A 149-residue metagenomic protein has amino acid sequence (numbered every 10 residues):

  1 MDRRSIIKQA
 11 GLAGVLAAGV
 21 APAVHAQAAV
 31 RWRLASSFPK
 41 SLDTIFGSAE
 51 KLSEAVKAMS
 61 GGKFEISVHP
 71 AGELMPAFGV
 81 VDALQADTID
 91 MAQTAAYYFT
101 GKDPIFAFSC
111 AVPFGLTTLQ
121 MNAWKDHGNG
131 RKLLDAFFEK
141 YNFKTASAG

Functional and structural regions predicted by a protein language model:
M1-V15: N-terminal secretory signal peptides and thylakoid transit peptides that target proteins across membranes
G11-H25: Sec-dependent N-terminal signal peptides of Gram-negative exported proteins
P22-S36, K57-E65, E139: Immediate post-signal peptide segment of exported/extracytoplasmic ligand-binding proteins
R33-E50, A71-M75: Extracytoplasmic "Venus flytrap"
L42-S67, N129: Short, polar/charged alpha-helical segment
E54, Q85, A95-G149: Contiguous mixed-secondary-structure segments that line small-molecule binding/active-site clefts of soluble domains
G62-F64, V80-T94: Alpha-to-beta junction loops
I66-L84, T117: Extracytoplasmic small-molecule ligand-binding "clamshell" domains of the periplasmic binding protein/Venus flytrap
